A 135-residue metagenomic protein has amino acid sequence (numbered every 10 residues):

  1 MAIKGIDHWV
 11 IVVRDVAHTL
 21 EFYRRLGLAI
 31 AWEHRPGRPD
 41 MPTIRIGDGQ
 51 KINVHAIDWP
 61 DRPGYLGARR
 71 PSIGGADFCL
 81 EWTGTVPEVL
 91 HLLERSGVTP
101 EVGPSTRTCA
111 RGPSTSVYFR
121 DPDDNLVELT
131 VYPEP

Functional and structural regions predicted by a protein language model:
M1, T43-I44, A68-R70, T108-C109: Short secondary-structure boundary/capping segments
M1-H18, L26, A76-F78, P133-P135: N-terminal beta-strand motif that seeds the catalytic metal site of vicinal oxygen chelate
G5, D40, D48-Q50, G74-A76 (+1 more regions): Residues that flank catalytic or metal-binding motifs in active/ligand-binding sites
I11-P60: Core segments of cupin and vicinal oxygen chelate
V13-H18, I73-L126: Vicinal oxygen chelate
A29-P36, G103-T108, V131-P135: Conserved catalytic-core motifs of GNAT/GCN5-like acyltransferases
P39, P60-L66, V102-G103, C109-G112: A short, acidic/glycine-rich surface segment
K51, L126-L129: Short glycine-/small-residue motifs
